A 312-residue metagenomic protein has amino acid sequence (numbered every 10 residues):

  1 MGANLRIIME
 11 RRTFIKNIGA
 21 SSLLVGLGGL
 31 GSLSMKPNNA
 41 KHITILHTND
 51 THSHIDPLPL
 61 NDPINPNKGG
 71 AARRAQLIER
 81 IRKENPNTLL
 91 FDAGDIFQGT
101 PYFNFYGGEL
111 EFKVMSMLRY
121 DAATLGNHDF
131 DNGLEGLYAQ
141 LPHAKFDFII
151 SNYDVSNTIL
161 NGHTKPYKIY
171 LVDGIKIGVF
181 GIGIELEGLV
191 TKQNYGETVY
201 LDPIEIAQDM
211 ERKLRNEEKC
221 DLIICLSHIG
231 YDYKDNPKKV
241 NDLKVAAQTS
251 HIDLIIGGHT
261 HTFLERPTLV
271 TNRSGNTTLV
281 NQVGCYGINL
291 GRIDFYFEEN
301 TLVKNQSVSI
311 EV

Functional and structural regions predicted by a protein language model:
M1-T13: N-terminal secretory signal peptides
R11, I15-E311: Acidic, metal/ion-coordinating pockets
